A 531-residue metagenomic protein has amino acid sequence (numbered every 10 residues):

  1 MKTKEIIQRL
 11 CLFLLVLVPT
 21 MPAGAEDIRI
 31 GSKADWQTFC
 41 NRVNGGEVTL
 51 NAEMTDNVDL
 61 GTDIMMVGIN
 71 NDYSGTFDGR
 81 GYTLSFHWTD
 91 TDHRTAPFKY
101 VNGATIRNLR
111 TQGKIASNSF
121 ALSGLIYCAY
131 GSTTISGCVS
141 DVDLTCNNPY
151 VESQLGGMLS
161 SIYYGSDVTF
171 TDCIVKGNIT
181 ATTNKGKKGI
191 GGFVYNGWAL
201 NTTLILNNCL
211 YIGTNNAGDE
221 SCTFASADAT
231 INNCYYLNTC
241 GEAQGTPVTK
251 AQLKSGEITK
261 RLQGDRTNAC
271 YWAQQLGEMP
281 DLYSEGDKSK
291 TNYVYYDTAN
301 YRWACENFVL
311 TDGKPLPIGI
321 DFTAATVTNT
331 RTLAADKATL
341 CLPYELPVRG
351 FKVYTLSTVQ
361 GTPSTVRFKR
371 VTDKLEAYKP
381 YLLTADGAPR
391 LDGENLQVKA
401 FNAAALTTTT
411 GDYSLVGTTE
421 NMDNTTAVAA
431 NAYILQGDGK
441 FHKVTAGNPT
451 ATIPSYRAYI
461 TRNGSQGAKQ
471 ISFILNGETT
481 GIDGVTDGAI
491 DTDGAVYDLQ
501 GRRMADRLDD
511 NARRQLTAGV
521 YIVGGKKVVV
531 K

Functional and structural regions predicted by a protein language model:
K2-C11: Bacterial N-terminal signal peptides that target proteins for export
C11-T20: Bacterial N-terminal signal peptides
G24-A299: Predominantly extracellular beta-rich ligand-binding scaffolds that present long acidic/polar faces for carbohydrate
G75, D336, A377-K379, T517-V520: A glycine-anchored, Pro-Gly-centered beta-turn/N-cap motif
V101-N102, C128-Y130, S161-G165, N196-L200 (+9 more regions): Short, flexible beta-strand-to-coil junctions
K288-G350, R370-K440, T445-D483, V529-K531: A short, polar beta-strand/turn micro-motif
E478-K531: C-terminal outer-membrane/trafficking sorting elements
